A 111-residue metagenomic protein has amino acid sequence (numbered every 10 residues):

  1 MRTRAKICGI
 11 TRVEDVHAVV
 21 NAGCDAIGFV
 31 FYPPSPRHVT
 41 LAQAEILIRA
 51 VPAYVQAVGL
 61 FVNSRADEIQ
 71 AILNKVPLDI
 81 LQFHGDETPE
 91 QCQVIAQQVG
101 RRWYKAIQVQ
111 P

Functional and structural regions predicted by a protein language model:
M1-P111: Conserved N-terminal beta1-alpha1 strand-loop-helix module at the mouth
